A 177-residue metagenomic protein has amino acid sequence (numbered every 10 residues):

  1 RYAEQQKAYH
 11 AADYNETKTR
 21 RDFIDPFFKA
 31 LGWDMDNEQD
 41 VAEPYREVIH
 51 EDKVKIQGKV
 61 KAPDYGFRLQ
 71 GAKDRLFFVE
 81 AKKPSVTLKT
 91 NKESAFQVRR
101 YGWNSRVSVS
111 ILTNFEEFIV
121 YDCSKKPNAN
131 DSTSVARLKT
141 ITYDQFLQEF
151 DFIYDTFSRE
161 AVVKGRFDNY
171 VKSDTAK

Functional and structural regions predicted by a protein language model:
R1-E43, G165-K177: Charged, often low-complexity linker/regulatory segments
R1-Q6, K59, P63, Q70-L76 (+1 more regions): Short, basic/polar, glycine-containing "phosphate-handling" surface segments that engage DNA
A12, E16, V54, V86-T87: Short secondary-structure transition/capping motifs
E16-R20, G58, T90: Phosphate/oxyanion-binding active-site loops and adjacent basic polyanion-contact surfaces
R21, D25-K29, P63-Y65, F96-R99: N-terminal, well-ordered alpha-helical segments
D22, E47-V48, N104: Generic hydrophobic-segment detector
F27, N37-A72: Active-site metal-binding core of divalent-cation-utilizing nuclease and nuclease-like domains
